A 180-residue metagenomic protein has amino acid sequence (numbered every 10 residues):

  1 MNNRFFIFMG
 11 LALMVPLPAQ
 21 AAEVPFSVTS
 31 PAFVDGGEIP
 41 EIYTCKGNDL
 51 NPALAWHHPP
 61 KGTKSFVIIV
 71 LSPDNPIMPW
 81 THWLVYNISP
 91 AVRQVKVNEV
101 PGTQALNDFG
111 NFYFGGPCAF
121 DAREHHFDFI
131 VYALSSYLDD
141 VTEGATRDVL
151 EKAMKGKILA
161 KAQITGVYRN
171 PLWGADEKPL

Functional and structural regions predicted by a protein language model:
M1-I7: Bacterial N-terminal signal peptides that target proteins for export
I7-P16: Bacterial N-terminal signal peptides
Q20-L180: N-terminus-centered regions that define maturation/targeting leaders and the start of the first functional domain
